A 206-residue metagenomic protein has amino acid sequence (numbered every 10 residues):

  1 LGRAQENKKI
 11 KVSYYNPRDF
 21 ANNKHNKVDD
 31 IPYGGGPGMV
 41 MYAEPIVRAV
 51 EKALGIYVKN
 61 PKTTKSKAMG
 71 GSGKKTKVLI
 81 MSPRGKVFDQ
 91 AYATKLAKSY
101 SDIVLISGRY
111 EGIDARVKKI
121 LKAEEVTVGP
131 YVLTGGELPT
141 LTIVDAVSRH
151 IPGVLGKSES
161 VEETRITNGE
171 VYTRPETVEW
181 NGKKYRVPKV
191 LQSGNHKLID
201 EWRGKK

Functional and structural regions predicted by a protein language model:
L1-I56, K197-K206: N-terminal nucleotide/polyanion-binding subdomain common to many enzyme families
G2-N7, K118-K119, E179: Short, conserved catalytic or adaptor-binding loops enriched in Gly and charged residues
S13-Y15, L79, I103-V104, E124-V126: Hydrophobic/aromatic beta-strand patches that form the interior of the parallel beta-sheet core in alpha/beta enzyme
R18-N23, K86, V132-G135: A short acidic, often aromatic-flanked loop/helix-cap motif at beta-alpha or helix-coil junctions that lines enzyme
Y42-K62, G73-S107: S-adenosyl-L-methionine/SAH cofactor-binding core of RNA-modifying enzymes
I113, V117-S160: Structured adenosyl-cofactor binding patch, chiefly the S-adenosyl-L-methionine
L138, H150-K189: Internal, active-site/partner-interface "lid" segment
